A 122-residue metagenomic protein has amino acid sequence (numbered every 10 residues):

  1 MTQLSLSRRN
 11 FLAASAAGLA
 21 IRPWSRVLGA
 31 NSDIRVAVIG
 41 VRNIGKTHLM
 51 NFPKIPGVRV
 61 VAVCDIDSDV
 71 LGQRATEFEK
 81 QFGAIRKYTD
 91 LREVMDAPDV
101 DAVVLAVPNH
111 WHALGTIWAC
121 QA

Functional and structural regions predicted by a protein language model:
M1-A122: N-terminal glycine-/serine-/threonine-rich beta1-alpha1-beta2 phosphate-ribose binding loop of Rossmann-like
